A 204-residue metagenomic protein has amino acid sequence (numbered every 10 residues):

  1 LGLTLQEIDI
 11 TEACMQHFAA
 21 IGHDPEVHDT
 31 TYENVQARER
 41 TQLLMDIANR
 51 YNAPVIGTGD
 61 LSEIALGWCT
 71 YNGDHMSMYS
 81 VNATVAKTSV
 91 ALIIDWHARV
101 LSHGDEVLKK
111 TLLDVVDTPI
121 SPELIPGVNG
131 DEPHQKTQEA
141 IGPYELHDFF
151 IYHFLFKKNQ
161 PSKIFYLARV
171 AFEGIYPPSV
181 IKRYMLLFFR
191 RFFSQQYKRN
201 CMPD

Functional and structural regions predicted by a protein language model:
L1-D204: ATP/NTP-dependent adenylation/nucleotidyl-transfer catalytic domains that generate, transfer, or process NMP-activated
